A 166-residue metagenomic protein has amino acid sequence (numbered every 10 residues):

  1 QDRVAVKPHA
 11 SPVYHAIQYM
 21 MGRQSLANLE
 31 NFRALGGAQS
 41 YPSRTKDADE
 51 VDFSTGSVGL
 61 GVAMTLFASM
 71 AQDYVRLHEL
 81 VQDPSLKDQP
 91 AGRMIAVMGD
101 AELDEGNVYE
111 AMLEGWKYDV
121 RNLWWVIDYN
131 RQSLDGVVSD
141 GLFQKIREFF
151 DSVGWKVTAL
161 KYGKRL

Functional and structural regions predicted by a protein language model:
Q1-Y118: Cofactor-binding active-site loop characterized by glycine-rich and histidine/acidic residues
A5-V6, N122-N130: Short internal beta-strands
G92, V120-L123, G154: Short glycine-/polar-rich loops that comprise or flank the Walker A/P-loop and associated switch/sensor motifs
I95, W124-V126, T158: Hydrophobic/aromatic beta-strand patches that form the interior of the parallel beta-sheet core in alpha/beta enzyme
G115, W124, S133-D135: Fold-level recognition of mixed alpha/beta catalytic cores in primary-metabolism enzymes, strongest
Y129-L166: Long, well-ordered, tryptophan-enriched scaffold segments
